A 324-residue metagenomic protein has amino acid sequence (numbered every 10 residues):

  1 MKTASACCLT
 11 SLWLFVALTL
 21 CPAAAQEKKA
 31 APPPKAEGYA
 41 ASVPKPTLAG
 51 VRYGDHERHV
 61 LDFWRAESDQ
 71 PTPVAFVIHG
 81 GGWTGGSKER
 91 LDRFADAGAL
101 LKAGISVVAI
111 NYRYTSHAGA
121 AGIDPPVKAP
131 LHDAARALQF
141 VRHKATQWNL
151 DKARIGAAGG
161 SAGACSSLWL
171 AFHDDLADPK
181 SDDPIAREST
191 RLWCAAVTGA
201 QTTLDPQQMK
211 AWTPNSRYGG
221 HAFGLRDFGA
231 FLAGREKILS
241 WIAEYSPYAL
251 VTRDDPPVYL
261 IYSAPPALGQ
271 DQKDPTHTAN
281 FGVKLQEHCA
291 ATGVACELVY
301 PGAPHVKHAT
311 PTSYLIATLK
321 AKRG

Functional and structural regions predicted by a protein language model:
K28-D69, T252: N-terminal cap/lid segment of alpha/beta-hydrolase-fold proteins
K35-K45, H56, A171-L176, P206-L250 (+2 more regions): Mobile cap/lid helix-loop segments that gate and shape the active-site cleft of serine hydrolases
R52, K88-D96, V108-K152, V306: Catalytic nucleophile-loop/oxyanion-hole region of alpha/beta-hydrolase and closely related hydrolase-like folds
D62, V258-K273, A279-G324: C-terminal catalytic histidine-bearing segment of alpha/beta-hydrolase fold enzymes
P71-G82: Short beta-strand element of the alpha/beta-hydrolase
G81, S106, N111-A118, Q201 (+2 more regions): Short beta-to-alpha linker loops that shape the active-site pocket of alpha/beta-hydrolase fold enzymes
R136-W212: Primarily recognizes the serine-hydrolase "nucleophile elbow" in alpha/beta-hydrolase and SGNH/GDSL folds
S181-P214, A233-Q272: The feature captures the conserved acid-bearing segment of alpha/beta-hydrolase catalytic domains
